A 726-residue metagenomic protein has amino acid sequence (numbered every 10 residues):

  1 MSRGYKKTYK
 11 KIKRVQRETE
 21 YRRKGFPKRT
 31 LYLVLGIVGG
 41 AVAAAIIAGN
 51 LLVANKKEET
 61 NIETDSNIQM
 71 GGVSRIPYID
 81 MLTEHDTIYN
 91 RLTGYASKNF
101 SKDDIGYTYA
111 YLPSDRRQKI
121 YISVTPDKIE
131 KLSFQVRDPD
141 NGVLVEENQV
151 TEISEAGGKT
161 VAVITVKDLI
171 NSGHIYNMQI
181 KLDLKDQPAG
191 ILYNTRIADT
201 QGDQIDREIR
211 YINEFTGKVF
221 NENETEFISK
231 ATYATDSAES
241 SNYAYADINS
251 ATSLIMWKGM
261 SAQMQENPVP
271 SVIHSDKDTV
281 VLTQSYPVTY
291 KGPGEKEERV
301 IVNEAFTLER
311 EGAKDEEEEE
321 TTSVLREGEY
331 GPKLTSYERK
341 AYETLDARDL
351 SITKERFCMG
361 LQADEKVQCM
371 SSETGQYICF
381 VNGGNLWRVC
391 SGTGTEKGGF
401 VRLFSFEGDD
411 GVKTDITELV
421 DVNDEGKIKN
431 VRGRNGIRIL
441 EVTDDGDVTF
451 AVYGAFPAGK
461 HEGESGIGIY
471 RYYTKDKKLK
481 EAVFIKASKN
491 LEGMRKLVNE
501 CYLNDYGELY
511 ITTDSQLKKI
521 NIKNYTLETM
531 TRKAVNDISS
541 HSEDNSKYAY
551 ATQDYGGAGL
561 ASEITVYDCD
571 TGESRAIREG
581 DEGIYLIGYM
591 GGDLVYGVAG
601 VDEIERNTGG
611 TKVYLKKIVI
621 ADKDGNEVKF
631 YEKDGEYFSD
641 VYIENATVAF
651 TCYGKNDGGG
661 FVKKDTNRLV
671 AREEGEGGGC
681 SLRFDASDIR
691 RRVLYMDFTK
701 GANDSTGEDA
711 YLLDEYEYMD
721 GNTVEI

Functional and structural regions predicted by a protein language model:
M1-T30: N-terminal Lys/Arg-rich, disordered targeting/topogenic segments
L33-N50: Hydrophobic membrane-insertion alpha-helices, especially the h-region of bacterial N-terminal signal peptides
T64-F134, Q179-D183, Q187-Q263, F357-I416 (+11 more regions): Core segments of small alpha/beta cavity-forming domains
D104-Y121, E130-D138, V143-Q149, E155 (+3 more regions): Surface-exposed, charged secondary-structure patches
P139-G158, R402-F406, V483-S488: Solvent-exposed serine/threonine-rich low-complexity stretches and specific carbohydrate-binding patches
V163, D168-N171, D278-T353: Exposed beta-sheet edge and beta->alpha loop/turn motif
I273-V288, V302, V448-V452, L594-A599 (+1 more regions): A short hydrophobic beta-strand element
G392, K475, N521-Y525, D568-T571 (+1 more regions): Short loop/turn segments that connect beta-strands within beta-propeller blades
